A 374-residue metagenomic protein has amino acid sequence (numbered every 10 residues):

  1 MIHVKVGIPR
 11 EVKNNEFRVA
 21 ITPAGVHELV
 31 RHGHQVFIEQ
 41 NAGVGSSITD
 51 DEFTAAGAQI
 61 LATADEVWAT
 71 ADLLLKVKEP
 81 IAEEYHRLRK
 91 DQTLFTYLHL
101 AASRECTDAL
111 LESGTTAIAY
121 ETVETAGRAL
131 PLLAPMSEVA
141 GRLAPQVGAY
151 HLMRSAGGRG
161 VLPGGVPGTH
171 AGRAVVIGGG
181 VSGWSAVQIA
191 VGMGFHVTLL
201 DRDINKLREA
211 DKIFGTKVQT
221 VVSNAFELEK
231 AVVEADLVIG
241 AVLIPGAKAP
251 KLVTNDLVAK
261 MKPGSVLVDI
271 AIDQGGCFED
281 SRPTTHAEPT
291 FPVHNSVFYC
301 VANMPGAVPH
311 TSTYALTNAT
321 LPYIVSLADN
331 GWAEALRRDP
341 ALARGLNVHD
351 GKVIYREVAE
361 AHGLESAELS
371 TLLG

Functional and structural regions predicted by a protein language model:
M1, E66-W68, H86-R89, A109 (+7 more regions): Solvent-exposed alpha-helices and their adjacent loops that cap or buttress functional pockets in soluble metabolic
I2-K5, E11, P80-R173, V301-N303: Glycine/serine-rich phosphate-binding loop and adjoining beta1-alpha1 elements at the start of nucleotide-handling
I2-S113: An N-terminal-biased, well-structured beta-alpha scaffold segment characteristic of Rossmann-like dinucleotide-binding
P9-I48, S155-G240, T290: Glycine-rich phosphate/diphosphate-binding loop of Rossmann-like nucleotide-binding domains
D72, K78-E79, L98-H99, N224 (+3 more regions): Short glycine-/small-residue-rich Rossmann-like dinucleotide-binding loops
E121-L162, I272, C277-G374: Adenosine-phosphate binding glycine-rich loop
K212-N295: Rossmann-like adenosine-cofactor binding region
